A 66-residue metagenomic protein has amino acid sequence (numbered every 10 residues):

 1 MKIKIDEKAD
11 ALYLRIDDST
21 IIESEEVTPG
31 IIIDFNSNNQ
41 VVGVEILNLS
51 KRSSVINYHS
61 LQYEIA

Functional and structural regions predicted by a protein language model:
M1-A66: Small, basic N-terminal interaction modules of short regulatory proteins
